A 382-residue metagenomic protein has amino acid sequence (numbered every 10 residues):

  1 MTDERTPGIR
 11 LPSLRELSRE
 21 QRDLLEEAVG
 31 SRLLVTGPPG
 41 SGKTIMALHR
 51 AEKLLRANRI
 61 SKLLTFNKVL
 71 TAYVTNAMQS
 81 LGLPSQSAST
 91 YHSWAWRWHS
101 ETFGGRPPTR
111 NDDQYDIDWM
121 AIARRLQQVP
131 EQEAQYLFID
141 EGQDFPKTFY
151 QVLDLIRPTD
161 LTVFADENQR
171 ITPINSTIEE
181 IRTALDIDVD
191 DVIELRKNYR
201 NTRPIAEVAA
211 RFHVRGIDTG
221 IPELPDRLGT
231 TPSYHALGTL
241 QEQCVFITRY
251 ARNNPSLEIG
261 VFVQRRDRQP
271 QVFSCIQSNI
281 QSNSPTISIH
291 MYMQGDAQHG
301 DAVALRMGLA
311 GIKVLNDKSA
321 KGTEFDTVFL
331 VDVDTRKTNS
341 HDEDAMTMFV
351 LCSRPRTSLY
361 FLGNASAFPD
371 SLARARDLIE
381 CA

Functional and structural regions predicted by a protein language model:
R5-S100, E131-Q132, Y136, Q143-A382: Conserved helicase motor core of SF1/SF2 NTP-dependent helicases
W94-D116: Conserved P-loop NTPase mechanochemical-coupling segment
D113-Y136: Mid-core helix/loop region of P-loop NTP-binding domains shared across ATPases and GTPases
